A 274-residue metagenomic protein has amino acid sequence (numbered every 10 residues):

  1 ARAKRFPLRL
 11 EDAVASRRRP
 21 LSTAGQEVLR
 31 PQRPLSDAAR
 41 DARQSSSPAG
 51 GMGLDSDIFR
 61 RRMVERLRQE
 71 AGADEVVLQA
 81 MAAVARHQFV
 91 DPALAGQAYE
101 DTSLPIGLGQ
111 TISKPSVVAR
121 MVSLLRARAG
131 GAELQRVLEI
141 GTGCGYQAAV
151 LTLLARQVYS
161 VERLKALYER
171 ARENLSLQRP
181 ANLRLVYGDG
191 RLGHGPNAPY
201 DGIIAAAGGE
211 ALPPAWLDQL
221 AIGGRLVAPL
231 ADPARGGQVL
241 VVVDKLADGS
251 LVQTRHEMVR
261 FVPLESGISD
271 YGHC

Functional and structural regions predicted by a protein language model:
A1-L138, E169, S176, A247 (+2 more regions): Class I SAM-dependent transferase core
R126-S250: Conserved nucleotide-cofactor-binding alpha/beta core module
A155, G267-C274: A short, highly charged, low-complexity intrinsically disordered segment
A234-G237, T254, V259, I268: C-terminal alpha-helical "lid/dimerization" subdomain adjacent to the S-adenosyl-L-methionine
